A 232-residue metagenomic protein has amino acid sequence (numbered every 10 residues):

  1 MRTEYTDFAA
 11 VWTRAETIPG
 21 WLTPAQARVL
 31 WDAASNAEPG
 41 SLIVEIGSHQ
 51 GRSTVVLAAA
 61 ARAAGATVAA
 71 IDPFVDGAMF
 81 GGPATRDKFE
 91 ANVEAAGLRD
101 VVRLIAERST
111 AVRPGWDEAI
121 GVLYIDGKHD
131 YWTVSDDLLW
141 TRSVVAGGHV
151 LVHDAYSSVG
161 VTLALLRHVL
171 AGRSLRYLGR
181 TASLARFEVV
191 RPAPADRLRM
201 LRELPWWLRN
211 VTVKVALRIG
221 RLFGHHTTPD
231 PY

Functional and structural regions predicted by a protein language model:
R2-T17, A27-Y232: S-adenosylmethionine/decaboxylated-SAM
L22-Q26: Phosphate/oxyanion-binding active-site loops and adjacent basic polyanion-contact surfaces
